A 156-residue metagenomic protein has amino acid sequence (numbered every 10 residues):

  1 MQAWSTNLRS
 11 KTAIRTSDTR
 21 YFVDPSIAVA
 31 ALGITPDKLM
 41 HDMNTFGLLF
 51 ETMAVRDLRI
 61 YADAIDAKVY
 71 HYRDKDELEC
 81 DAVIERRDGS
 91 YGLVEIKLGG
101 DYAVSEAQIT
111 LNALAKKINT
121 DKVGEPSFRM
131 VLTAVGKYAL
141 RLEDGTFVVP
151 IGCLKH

Functional and structural regions predicted by a protein language model:
M1-S90: Accessory nucleic acid-recognition modules appended to NTPase machines
A30, V104-S105, Y138-E143: Switch/connector loops and helix/strand junctions flanking conserved nucleotide-binding motifs in nucleotide-processing
Y61-A64, N112-E125: Arginine/glycine-rich "motif VI" loop of SF2 helicases in the C-terminal RecA-like domain
Y91-Y102: Active-site ExK catalytic segment of metal-dependent nucleases
G100-L111: Active-site-adjacent loop/helix micro-motif of nuclease/hydrolase catalytic cores
E125-A134: Short, hydrophobic beta-strand segments that form beta-sheet elements in well-ordered domains
A134-H156: Domain-level recognition of nuclease-like catalytic cores that cleave nucleotide substrates
